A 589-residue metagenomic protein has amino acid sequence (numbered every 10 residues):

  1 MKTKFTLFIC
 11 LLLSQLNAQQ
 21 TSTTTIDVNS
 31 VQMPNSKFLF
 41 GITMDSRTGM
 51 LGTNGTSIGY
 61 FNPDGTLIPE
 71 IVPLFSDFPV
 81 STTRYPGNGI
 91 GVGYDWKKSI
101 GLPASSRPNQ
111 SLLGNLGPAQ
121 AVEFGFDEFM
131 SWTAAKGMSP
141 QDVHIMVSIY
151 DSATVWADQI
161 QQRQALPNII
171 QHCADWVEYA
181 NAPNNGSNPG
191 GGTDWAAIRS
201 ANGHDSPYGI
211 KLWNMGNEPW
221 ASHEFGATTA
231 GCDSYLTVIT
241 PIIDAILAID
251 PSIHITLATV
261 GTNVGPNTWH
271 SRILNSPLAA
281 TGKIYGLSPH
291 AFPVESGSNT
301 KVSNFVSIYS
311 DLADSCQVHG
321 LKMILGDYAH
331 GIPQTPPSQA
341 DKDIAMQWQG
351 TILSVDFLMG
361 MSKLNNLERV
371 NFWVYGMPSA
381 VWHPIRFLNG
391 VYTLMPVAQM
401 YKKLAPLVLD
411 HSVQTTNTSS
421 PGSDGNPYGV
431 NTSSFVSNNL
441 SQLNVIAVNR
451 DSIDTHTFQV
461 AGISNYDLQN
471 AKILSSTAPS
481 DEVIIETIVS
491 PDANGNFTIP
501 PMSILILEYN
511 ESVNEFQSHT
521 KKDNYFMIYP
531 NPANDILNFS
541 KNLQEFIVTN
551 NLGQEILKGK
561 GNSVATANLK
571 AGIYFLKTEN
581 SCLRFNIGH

Functional and structural regions predicted by a protein language model:
M1-T21, V513-Q517, C582: Bacterial Sec-dependent N-terminal signal peptides
L7-C10, Q517-H589: C-terminal outer-membrane/trafficking sorting elements
Q19-G282: N-terminal catalytic cores of secreted or lumenal carbohydrate-active enzymes
A180, G191-R199, F225-F357, L364 (+1 more regions): Noncatalytic carbohydrate-binding groove/subsite architecture in carbohydrate-active enzymes
L325-N431: Aromatic/acidic polysaccharide-binding cleft in carbohydrate-active enzymes
G425-N465, M502-I506: Carbohydrate-binding surface patches
G462-V483: Solvent-exposed beta-hairpin/edge-strand motifs
I488-S512, Y574: C-terminal beta-strand-rich structural cap/linker in extracellular carbohydrate-active enzymes
